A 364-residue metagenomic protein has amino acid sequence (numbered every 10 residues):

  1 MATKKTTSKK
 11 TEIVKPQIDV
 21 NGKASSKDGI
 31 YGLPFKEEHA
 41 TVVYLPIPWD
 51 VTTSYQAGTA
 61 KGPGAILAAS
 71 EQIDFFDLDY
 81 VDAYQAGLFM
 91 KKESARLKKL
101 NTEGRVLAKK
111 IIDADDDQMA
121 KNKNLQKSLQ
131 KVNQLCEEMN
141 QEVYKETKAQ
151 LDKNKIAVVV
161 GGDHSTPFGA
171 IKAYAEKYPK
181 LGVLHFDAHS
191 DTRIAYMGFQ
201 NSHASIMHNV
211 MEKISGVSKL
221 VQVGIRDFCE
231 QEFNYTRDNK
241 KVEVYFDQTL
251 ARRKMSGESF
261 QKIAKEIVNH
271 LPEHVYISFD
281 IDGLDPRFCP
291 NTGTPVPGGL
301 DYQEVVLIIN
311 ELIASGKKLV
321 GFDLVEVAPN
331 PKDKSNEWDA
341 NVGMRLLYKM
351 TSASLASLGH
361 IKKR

Functional and structural regions predicted by a protein language model:
T3-W49, Y55-V158, T166-Y178, E212-S215 (+2 more regions): Catalytic cores of soluble, metal-dependent hydrolases
M139-V143, T166-G169, V183, S190-I194 (+3 more regions): Active-site glycine-rich loop that binds ribose-phosphate moieties when present
A157-G161, K219-Q222: Short catalytic-loop micro-motif centered on adjacent basic/acidic residues
G162-D163, A188-H189, I225, T249 (+1 more regions): An acidic- and aromatic-residue-enriched active-site/binding cleft used to recognize and process polar
P179, H185: An anion-binding catalytic pocket shared by soluble metabolic enzymes
F228-D238: Short, glycine/polar-rich helix-capping loops at beta-to-alpha or helix-loop-helix junctions that flank or form
